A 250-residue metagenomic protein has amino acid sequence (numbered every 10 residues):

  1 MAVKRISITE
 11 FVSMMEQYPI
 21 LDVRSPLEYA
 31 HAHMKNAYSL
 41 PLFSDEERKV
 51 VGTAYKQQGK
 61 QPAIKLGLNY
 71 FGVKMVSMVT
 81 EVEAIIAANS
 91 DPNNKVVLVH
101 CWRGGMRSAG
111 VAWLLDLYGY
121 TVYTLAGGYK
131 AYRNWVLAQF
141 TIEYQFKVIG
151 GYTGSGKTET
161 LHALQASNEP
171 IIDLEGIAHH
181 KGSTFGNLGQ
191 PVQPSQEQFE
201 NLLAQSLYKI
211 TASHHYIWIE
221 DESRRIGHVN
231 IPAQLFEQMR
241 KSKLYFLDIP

Functional and structural regions predicted by a protein language model:
M1, P26, A30-V76, T80: Glycine/alanine-rich phosphate-binding loops at beta-alpha junctions
M1-K35, A63, L137-T141, F146-G150: Flexible, polar/low-complexity N-terminal or interdomain linker segments that lie immediately upstream of folded
I20-R24, L40, I172-D173, W218: Short hydrophobic beta-strand that contains or immediately precedes a catalytic carboxylate
A37-L40, E220-D221, Q238-P250: Conserved phosphate-donor/acceptor-positioning beta-strand/loop module used by diverse small-molecule
K65-L125: Catalytic cysteine-centered active loop of the rhodanese-like fold, especially the PTP/DSP P-loop
L98, Y120-R133, D173-A178: A short glycine-rich beta-strand->turn/loop micro-motif centered on a GG-aromatic cluster
M106-R107, Q145-A166: Glycine-rich phosphate-binding P-loop
A166-M239: Conserved nucleotide-sensing/catalytic segment adjacent to the nucleotide-binding pocket in NTP-handling enzymes
